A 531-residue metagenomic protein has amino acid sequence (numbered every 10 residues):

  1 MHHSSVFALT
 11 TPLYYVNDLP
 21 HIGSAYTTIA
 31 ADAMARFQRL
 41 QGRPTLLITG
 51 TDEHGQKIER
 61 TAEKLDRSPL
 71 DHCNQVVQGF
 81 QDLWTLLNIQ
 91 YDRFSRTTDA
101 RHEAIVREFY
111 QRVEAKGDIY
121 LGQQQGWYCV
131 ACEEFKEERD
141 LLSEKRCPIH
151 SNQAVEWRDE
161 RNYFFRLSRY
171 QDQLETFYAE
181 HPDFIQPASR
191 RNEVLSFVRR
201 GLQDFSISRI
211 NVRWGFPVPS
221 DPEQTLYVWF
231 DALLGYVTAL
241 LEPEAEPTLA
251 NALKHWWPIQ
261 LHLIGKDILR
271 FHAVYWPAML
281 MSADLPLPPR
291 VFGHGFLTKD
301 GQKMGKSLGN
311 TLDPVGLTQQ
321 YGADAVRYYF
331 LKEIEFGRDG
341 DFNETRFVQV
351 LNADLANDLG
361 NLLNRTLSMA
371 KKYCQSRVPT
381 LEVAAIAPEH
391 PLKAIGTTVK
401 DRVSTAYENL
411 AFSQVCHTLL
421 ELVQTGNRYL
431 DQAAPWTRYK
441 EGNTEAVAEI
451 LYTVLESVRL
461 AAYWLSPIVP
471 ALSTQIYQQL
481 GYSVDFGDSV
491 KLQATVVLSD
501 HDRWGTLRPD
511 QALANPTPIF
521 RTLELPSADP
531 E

Functional and structural regions predicted by a protein language model:
M1-V6, L46, G122-W127, A131 (+5 more regions): Basic, alpha-helical terminal appendages of large translation-related enzymes
H2-T49, R101-I105, E156-K372, V415-L419: Structured secondary-structure scaffolds
H2-Y14, L19, A31-F205, L240-A252 (+2 more regions): Conserved, charged catalytic cores of large soluble enzymes
P182-I185, R402-V415, W464: Short helix-to-loop capping/linker segments positioned immediately adjacent to catalytic or ligand/cofactor-binding
D339-E344, T397-T405: Short, charged/polar, low-complexity loop and linker segments that flank or interrupt alpha-helical bundles
F347, L351, P388, Y407 (+3 more regions): Non-transmembrane, amphipathic alpha-helical segments
A356, G360, K393, T397 (+4 more regions): Generic structural concept
Q375, S413, T506: Aromatic-residue-lined binding/catalytic grooves and analogous aromatic/hydrophobic interfacial grooves in multimeric
